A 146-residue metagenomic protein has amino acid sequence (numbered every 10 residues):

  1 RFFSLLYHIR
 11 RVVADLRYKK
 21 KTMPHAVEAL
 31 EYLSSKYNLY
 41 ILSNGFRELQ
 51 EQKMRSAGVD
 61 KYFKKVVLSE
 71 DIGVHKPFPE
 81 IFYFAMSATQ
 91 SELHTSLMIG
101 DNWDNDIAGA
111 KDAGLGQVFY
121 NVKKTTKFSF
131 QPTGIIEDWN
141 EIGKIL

Functional and structural regions predicted by a protein language model:
F2-L6, V13-Y40, P79: Short, acidic loop-to-helix structural element flanking the phosphoryl-transfer center in phosphate-processing enzymes
Y7-I9, A85: A structural signal for short hydrophobic/aromatic patches embedded in well-ordered alpha helices
V27, E31, Y40-L146: Asp-based, Mg2+/Mn2+-dependent phosphohydrolase catalytic module
